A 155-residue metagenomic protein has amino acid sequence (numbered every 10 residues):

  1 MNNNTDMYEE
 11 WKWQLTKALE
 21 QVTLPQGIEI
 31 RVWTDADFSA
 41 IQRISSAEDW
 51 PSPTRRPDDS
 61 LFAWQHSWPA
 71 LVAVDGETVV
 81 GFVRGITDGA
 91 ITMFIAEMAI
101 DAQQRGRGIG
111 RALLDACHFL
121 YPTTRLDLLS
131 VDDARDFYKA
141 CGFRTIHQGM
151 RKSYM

Functional and structural regions predicted by a protein language model:
I28-A40: A short beta-loop-alpha structural element at the N-terminal edge of CoA-dependent acyl/N-acetyltransferase catalytic
V32, R43-R55: Helix-loop element at the rim of GNAT/NAT acetyltransferase active sites that forms part of the acceptor-substrate
L61-V72: A short helix-loop-beta-strand connector motif used in the catalytic cores of GNAT acetyltransferases and, in some
V72, T78-T87, T92-F94, A99: Conserved beta-strand in the GNAT
I100, G106-F119: Conserved acetyl-CoA-binding loop-helix of GNAT-fold acetyltransferases
F119-V131: Conserved GNAT acetyl-CoA-binding A-motif
Y138: Conserved active-site tyrosine of GNAT-family acetyltransferases
C141-Q148: Conserved acetyl-CoA-binding loop of GNAT-fold acetyltransferases
